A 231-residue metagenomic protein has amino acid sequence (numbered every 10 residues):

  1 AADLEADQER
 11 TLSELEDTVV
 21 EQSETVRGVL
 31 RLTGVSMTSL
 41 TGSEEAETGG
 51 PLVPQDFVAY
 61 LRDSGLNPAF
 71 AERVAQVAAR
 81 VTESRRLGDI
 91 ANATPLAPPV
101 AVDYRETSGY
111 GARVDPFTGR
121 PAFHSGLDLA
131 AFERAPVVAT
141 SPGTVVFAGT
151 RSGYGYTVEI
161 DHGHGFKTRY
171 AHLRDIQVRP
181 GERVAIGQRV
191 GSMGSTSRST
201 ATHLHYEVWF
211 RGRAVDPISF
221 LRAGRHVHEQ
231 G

Functional and structural regions predicted by a protein language model:
A1-R105, G109: Non-catalytic extracellular/periplasmic "stalk" and linker regions immediately N-terminal to catalytic or recognition
S84, A93-G231: Catalytic cores of peptidoglycan-degrading enzymes
